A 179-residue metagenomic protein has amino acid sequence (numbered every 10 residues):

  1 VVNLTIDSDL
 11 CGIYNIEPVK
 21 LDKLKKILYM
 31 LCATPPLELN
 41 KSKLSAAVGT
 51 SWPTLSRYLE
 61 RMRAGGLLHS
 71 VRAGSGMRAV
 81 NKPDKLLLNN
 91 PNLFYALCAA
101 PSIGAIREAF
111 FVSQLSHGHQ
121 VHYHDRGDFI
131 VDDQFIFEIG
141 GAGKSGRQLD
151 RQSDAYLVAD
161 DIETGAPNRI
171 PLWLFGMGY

Functional and structural regions predicted by a protein language model:
V1-Y123: Accessory nucleic acid-recognition modules appended to NTPase machines
A64, L87-L88, I136-E138, L157: Short hydrophobic-aromatic micro-motifs
P83, R126, Q134: Active-site lining segments that contact anionic ligands and/or coordinate catalytic metals
C98, S102-I103, A142-R151, G165-P167: Active-site-adjacent loop/helix micro-motif of nuclease/hydrolase catalytic cores
L115, F129-G143: Conserved catalytic cores of phosphodiester-cleaving nucleases, focusing on short active-site segments
H119-G127, G143-K144: A short, acidic, amphipathic alpha-helical segment used as a generic capping/interface helix at domain edges
D132, D154-G165: Nucleic-acid nuclease catalytic cores
E163-Y179: Domain-level recognition of nuclease-like catalytic cores that cleave nucleotide substrates
